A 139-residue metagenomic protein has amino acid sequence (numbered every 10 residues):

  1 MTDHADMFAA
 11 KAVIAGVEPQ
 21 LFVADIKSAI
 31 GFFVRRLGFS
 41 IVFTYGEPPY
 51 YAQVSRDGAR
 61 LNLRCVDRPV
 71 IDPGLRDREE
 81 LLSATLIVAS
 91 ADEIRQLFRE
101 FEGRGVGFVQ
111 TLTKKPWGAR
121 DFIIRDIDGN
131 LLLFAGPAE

Functional and structural regions predicted by a protein language model:
T2-Q20, S40-R125, G136-E139: Vicinal oxygen chelate
V23-K27: Short acidic-aromatic low-complexity motifs
S28-G31, F43-Y45: Short, contiguous, helix-prone interaction/anchoring segments in small proteins
A29-V34, F101, D126-G129: Conserved active-site tyrosine of GNAT-family acetyltransferases
L131-F134: Short glycine-/small-residue motifs
